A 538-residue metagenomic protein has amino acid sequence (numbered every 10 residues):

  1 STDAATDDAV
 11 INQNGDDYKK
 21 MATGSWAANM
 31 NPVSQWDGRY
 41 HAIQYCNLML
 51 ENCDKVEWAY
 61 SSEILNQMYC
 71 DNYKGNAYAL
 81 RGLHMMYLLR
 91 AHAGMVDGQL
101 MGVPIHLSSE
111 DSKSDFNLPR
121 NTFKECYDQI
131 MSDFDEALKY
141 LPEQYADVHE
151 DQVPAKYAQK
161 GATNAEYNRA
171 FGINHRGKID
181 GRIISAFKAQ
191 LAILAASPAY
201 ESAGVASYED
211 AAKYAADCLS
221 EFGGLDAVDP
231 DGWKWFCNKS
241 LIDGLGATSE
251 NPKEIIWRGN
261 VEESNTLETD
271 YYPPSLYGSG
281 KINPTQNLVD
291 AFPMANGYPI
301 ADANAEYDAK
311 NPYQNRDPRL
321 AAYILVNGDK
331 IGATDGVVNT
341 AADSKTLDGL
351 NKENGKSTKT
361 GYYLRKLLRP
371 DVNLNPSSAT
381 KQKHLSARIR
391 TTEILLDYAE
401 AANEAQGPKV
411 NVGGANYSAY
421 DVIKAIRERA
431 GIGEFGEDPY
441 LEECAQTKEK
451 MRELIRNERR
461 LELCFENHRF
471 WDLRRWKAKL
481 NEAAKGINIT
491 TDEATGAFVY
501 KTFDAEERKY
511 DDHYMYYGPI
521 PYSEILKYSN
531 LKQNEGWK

Functional and structural regions predicted by a protein language model:
S1-Y18, G38, K74, L88 (+5 more regions): An aromatic- and glycine-enriched ligand-binding surface/loop that stacks and positions planar moieties
I11-G94, D111-D128, S132-A146, D302 (+7 more regions): Conserved, well-structured interaction surfaces
N31-A42, Y69, Y73, D97 (+11 more regions): Extracytoplasmic/periplasmic, Sec-exported soluble proteins
R39-A42, F123, Q129-M131, E150-Y167 (+7 more regions): Long, intrinsically disordered, low-complexity segments
Y45, D133, Y140, S207 (+4 more regions): Alpha-helical solenoid repeat scaffolds, predominantly canonical TPR units
V56-Y69, P142-H175, A203, N411: Short helix/loop segment immediately N-terminal to the Walker
M95-D97, L107-S112, A216-L219, D421-I432: Short edge-strand/loop segments of extracellular domains
P318-I426: C-terminal substrate/ligand-recognition segments
